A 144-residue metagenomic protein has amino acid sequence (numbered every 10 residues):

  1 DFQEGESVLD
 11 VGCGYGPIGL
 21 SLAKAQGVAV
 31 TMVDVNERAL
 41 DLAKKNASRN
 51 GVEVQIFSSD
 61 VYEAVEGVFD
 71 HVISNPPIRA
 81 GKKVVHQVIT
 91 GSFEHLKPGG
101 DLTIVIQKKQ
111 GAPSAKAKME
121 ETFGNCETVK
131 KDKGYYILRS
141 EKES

Functional and structural regions predicted by a protein language model:
D1-S74: Conserved SAM/SAH cofactor-binding pocket of Class I
L22, S92, M119: Class I S-adenosylmethionine-dependent transferase superfamily signal
D34-E37, V84, Q107: Short beta->alpha hinge that forms the Motif I/post-I loop of the SAM-binding pocket
N75-K83: Glycine-rich phosphate-binding "P-loop"
Q87-P98: A short glycine-rich, Lys/Arg-flanked "PGG" loop and its adjoining helix->strand segment in the class I
G99-I106: Conserved beta-strand signature within the Rossmann-like core of class I S-adenosyl-L-methionine
Q107-T122: Conserved class I S-adenosyl-L-methionine
K131-S144: Core SAM-dependent methyltransferase catalytic element
